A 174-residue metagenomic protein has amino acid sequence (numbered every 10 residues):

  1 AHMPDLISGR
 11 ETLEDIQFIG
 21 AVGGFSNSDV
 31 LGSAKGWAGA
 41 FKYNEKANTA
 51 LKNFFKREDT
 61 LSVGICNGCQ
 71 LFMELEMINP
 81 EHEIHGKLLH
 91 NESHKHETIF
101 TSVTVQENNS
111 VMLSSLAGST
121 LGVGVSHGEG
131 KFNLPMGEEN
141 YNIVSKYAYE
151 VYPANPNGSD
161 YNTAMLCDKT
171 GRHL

Functional and structural regions predicted by a protein language model:
H2-V63, C69-E83: Flexible gly/pro-rich beta->alpha loop and the following alpha-helix that scaffold active-site loops
P4-E11, D15, N48-K56, H85-L174: Amide-donor transfer/coupling interface in amidating biosynthetic enzymes
G64-I65, V125: Alpha-helical architecture
N67-G68, G128: Conformational gate/switch positions in structured elements
G68-C69, N109: Short, flexible active-site-adjacent loop segments at beta-strand->alpha-helix junctions, enriched in small/polar
